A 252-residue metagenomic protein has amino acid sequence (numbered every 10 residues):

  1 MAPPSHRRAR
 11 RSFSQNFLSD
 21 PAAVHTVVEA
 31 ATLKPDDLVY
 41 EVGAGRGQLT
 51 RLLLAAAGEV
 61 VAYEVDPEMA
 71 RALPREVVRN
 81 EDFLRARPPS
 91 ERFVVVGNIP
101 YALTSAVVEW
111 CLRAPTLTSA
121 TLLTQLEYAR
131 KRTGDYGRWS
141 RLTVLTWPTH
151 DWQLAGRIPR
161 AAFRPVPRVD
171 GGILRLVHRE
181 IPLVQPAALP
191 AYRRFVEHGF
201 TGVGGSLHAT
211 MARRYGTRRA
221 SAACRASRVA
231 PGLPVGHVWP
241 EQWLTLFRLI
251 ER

Functional and structural regions predicted by a protein language model:
M1-R194, T245-R252: Catalytic cores of RNA-modifying enzymes
V169-F247: An accessory alpha-helical subdomain
